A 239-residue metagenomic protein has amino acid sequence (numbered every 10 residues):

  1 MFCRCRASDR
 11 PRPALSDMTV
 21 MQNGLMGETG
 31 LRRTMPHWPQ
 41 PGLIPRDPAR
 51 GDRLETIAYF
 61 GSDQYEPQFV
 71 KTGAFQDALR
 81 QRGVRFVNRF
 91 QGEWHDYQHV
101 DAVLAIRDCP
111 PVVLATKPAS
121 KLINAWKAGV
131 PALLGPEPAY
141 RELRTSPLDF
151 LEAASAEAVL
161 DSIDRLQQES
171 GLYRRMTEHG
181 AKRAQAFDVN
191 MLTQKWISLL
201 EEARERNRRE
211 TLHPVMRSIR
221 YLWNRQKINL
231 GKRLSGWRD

Functional and structural regions predicted by a protein language model:
M1, T19-V20, V103, A132 (+1 more regions): Short, well-ordered beta-strand core segments
M1-G73: Catalytic core of nucleotide-activated saccharide and alditol-phosphate transferases
Y59-S62, R89, V113: Short hydrophobic "strand-cap" motifs at the C-terminus of beta-strands
V70-V84: Short hydrophobic signal-anchor/transmembrane segments that target glycosyltransferases and glycosylation machinery
V84-V100, C109-P110: Conserved active-site histidine-acidic residue motif and adjacent donor-binding/catalytic loop of glycosyltransferases
D101-K127, L134-R144: Nucleotide-sugar-dependent
S146-E157, R165-S170: Conserved acidic donor-binding segment of nucleotide-sugar-dependent glycosyltransferases
L172-D239: C-terminal amphipathic helix plus adjacent low-complexity, charged tail appended to glycosyltransferase catalytic
